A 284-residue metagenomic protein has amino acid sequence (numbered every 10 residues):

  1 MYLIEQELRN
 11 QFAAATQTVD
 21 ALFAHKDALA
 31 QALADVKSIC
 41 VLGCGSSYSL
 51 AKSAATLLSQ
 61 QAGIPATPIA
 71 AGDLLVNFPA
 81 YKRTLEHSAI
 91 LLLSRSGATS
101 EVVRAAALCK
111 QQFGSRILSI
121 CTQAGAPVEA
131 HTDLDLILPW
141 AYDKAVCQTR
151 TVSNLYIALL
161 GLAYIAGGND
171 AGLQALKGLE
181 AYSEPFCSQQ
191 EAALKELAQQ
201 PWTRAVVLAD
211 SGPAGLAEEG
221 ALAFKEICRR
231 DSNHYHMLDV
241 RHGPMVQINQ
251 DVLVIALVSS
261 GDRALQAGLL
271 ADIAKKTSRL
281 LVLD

Functional and structural regions predicted by a protein language model:
Y2-V36, L134-L138, Y142-I255, R263: Active-site phosphate/pyrophosphate-binding segments
A34-A181, D210, M245, L253-D284: Glycine-rich phosphate-binding loops that contact phosphosugars or nucleotide phosphates
